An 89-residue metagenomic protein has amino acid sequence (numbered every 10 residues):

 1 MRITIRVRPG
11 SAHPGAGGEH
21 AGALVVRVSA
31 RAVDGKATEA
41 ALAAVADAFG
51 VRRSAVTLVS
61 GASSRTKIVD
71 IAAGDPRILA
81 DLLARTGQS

Functional and structural regions predicted by a protein language model:
M1-I3, H20-L24, R52-S54, R65-K67: A generic structural signal for short beta-strands and their flanking turns/coil linkers
T4, A12-A16: C-terminal regulatory domains involved in ligand/effector binding and gene-expression control
I5, V45, V56: Residue-level signal for inorganic ion chemistry
R6-R8, R27, V59, A72: Solvent-exposed beta-strand sheet faces enriched in polar/charged residues
R8-G10, E19, V51, G61-A62: A short, compositionally biased micro-patch
G10-H13, R31, P76-R77, A84-R85: Predominantly single-stranded RNA-binding modules in RNA-associated proteins
G15, E19-F49: Compact, glycine-rich, soluble single-domain proteins
A48-F49, R53-S89: C-terminal structural segments of small proteins and small subunits
